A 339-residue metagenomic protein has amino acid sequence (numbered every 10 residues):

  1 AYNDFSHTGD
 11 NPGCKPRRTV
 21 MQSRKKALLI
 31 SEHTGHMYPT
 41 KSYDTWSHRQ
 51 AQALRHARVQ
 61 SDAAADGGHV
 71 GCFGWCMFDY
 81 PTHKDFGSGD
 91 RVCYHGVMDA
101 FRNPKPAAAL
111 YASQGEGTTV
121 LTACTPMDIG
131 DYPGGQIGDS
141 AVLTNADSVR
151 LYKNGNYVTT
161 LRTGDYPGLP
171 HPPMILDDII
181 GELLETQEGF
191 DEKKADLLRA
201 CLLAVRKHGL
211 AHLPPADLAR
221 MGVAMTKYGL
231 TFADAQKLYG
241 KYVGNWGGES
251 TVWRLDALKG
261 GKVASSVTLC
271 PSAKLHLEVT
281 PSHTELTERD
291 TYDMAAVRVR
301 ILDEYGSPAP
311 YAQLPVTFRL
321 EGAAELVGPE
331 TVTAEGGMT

Functional and structural regions predicted by a protein language model:
A1-A109, Q114-S140, G155, T160 (+1 more regions): Substrate-binding/catalytic cleft of secreted carbohydrate-active enzymes, primarily glycoside hydrolases
H95, N156-T160, Q313-P329: Short, well-ordered beta-strand segments
G130-G135, E285-A295: Short, solvent-exposed loop/linker segments at the N-terminal edge of repeated beta-sheet extracellular domains
S140-T144, D293-P310: Beta-strand-rich structural segments
S148-Y152, D256, P315-R319: Beta-strand signatures of extracellular beta-sandwich domains
T160, K262-L275: Edge beta-strands of extracellular beta-sandwich domains
L169-I179, T280, G322-M338: Low-complexity "stalk/linker" and mucin-like segments enriched in Ser/Thr/Pro/Ala/Gly
E185-D196, G244-G261, V299, T339: Short, aromatic- and glycine-rich surface loops/edge beta-strands on solvent-exposed regions
